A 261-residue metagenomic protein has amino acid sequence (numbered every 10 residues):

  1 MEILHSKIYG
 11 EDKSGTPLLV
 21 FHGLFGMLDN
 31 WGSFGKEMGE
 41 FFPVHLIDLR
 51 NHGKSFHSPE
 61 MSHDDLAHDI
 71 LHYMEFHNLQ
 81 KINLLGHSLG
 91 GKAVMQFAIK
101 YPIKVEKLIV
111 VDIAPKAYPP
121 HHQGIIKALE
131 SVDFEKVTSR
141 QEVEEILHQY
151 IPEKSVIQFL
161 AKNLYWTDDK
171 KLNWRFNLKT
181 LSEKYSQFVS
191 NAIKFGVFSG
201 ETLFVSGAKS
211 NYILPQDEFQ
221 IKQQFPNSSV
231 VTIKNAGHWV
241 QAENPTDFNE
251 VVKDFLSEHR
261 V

Functional and structural regions predicted by a protein language model:
M1-L19, G39-F42, L79-Q80, F225-N227 (+1 more regions): Alpha/beta-hydrolase fold catalytic core
K7, G35-G39, H45-L85, L89 (+1 more regions): Active-site loop/oxyanion-hole signature of alpha/beta-hydrolase fold enzymes
G23-G26, S88: Active-site glycine-rich loops that stabilize anionic/oxyanionic intermediates across multiple enzyme folds
F25-S33: Serine-hydrolase catalytic-loop signature spanning alpha/beta hydrolases and amidase-signature enzymes
Q96-I99, E106-T138: Flexible "cap/lid" loop of the alpha/beta hydrolase fold
E135-V189: Conserved alpha/beta-hydrolase catalytic His-Asp/Glu region
D169-Q224, S229-T232: Conserved serine/cysteine hydrolase catalytic core
S228-V261: Catalytic active-site module of serine/aspartate enzymes centered on a nucleophile-bearing elbow/loop
